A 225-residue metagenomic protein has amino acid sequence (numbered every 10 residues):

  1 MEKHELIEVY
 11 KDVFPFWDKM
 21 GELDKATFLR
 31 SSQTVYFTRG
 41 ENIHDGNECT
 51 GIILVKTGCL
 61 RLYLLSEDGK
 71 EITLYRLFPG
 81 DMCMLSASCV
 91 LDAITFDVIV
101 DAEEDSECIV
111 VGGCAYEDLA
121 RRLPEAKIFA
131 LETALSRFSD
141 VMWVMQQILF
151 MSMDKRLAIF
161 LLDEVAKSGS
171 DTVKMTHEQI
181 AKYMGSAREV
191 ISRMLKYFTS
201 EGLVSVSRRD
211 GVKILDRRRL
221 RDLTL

Functional and structural regions predicted by a protein language model:
M1-T38, M82, A87-V90: Cyclic nucleotide-binding regulatory module and flanking cytosolic helices
R30-S31, N42-I52, K70-I72, T95-F96: A short beta-loop-beta micro-motif enriched in histidine and acidic residues
G40, T50-Y63, F78-G80: Glycine- and acidic-residue-biased ligand/ion/polar-headgroup-sensing regions
H44, K56, L162-A166: Short, locally clustered residues in the helix-turn-helix/winged-helix DNA-binding domain
Y63-E67, D101-E103: A generic structural motif
Y75-E132: Cyclic-nucleotide recognition modules
E103-E104, R121-S186: Polybasic "coupling" helices that flank or enter modular domains
L162-L225: Phosphate-/nucleic-acid-contacting segments
